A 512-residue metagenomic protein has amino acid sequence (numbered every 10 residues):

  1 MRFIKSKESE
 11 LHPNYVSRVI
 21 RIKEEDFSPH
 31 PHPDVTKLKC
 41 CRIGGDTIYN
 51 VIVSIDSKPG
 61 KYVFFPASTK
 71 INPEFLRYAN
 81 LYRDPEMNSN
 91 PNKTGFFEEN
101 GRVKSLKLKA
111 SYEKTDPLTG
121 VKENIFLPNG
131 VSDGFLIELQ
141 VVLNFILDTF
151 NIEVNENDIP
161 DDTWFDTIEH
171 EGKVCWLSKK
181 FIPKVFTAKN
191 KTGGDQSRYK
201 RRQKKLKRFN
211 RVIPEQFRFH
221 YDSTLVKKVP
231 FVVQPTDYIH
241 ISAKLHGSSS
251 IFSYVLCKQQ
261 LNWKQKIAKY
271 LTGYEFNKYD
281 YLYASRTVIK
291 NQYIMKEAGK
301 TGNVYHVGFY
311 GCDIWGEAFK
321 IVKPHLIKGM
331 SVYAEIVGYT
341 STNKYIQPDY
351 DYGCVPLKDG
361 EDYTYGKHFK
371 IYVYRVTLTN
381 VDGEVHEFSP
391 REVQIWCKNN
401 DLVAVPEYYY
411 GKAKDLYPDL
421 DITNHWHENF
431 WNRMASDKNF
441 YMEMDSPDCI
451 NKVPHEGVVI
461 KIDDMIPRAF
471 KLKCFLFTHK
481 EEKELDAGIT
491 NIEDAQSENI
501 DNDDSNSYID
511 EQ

Functional and structural regions predicted by a protein language model:
R2-Q512: Core nucleotide-handling region used for phosphoryl-transfer chemistry
